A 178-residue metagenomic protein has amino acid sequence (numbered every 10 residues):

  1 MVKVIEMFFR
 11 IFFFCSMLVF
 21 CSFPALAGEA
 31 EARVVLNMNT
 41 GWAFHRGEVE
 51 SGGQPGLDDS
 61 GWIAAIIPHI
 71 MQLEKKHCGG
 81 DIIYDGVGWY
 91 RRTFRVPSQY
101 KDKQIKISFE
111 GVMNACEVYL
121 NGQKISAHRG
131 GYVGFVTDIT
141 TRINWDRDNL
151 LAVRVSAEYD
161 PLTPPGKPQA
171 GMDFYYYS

Functional and structural regions predicted by a protein language model:
M1-F9: N-terminal secretory signal peptides that target proteins for export/translocation
V2, F20-F23, S178: Short intrinsically disordered, low-complexity coil segments enriched in acidic
F8-S22: Bacterial N-terminal signal peptides
F13, E31-A32, H77-G79, D102 (+2 more regions): Hydrophobic alpha-helical context, especially transmembrane and signal-peptide helices
P24-D81, L150, R154-T163, K167-Q169: Accessory carbohydrate-binding/adhesion or oligomerization-edge regions at the termini of glycan-active proteins
L36-M38, H45-E48, D85-S178: Accessory beta-strand-rich segments of carbohydrate-active enzymes
